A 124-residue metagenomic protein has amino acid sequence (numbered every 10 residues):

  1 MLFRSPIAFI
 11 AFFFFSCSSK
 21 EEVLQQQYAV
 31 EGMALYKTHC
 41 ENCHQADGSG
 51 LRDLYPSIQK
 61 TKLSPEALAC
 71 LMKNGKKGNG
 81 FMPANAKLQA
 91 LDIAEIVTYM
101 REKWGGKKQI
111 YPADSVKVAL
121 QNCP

Functional and structural regions predicted by a protein language model:
S5-A11: Sec-dependent signal peptide hydrophobic core
F15-S16: C-terminal motif of bacterial Sec signal peptides marking the signal peptidase cleavage site
K20, A46-D47: Cys/His-rich metal-chelating microdomains
Q25-Q27: N-terminal cysteine/histidine-rich coordination modules
A29, M33, G48-A84: Gly/Gly-Pro-rich "capping" loops immediately C-terminal to redox-active cysteine motifs in periplasmic/lumenal
G32-A46, M72, I96-Y99: The canonical Cys-X-X-Cys-His
P83-P124: Flexible coil segments in periplasmic/lumen-exposed cytochrome c-class electron-transfer proteins
